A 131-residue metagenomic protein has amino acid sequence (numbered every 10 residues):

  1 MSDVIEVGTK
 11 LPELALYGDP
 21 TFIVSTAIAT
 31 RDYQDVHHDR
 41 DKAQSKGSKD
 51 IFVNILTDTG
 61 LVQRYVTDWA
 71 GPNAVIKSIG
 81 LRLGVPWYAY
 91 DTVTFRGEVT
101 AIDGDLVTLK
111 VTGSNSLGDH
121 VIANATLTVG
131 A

Functional and structural regions predicted by a protein language model:
M1-N73: Hot-dog-fold acyl-thioester-processing enzymes
M1-P12, W87-A131: HotDog/MaoC-like acyl-thioester-processing domains
L16, I76-I79, V121: Generic preference for hydrophobic/aromatic residues in regular secondary structure cores
H38, K46, A74-G80, I102-G104 (+1 more regions): Short flexible/disordered coil segments
V66-F95: Mid-chain, well-packed structural core segment of small domains
